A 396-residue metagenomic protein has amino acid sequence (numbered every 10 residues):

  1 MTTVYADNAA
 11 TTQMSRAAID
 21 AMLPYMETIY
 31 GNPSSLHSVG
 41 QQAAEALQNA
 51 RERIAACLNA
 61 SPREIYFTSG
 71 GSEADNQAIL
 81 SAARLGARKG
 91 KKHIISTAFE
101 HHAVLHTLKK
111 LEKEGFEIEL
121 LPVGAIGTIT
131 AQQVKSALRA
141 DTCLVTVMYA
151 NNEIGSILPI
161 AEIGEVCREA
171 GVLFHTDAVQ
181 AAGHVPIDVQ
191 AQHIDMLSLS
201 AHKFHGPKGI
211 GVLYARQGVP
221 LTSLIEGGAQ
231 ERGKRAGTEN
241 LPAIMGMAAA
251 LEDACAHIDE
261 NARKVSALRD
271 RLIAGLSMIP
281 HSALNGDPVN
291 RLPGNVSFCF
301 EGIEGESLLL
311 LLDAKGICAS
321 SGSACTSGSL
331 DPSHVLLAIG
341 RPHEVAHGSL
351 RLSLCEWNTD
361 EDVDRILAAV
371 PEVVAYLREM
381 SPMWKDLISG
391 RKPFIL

Functional and structural regions predicted by a protein language model:
M1-L396: Pyridoxal 5′-phosphate
